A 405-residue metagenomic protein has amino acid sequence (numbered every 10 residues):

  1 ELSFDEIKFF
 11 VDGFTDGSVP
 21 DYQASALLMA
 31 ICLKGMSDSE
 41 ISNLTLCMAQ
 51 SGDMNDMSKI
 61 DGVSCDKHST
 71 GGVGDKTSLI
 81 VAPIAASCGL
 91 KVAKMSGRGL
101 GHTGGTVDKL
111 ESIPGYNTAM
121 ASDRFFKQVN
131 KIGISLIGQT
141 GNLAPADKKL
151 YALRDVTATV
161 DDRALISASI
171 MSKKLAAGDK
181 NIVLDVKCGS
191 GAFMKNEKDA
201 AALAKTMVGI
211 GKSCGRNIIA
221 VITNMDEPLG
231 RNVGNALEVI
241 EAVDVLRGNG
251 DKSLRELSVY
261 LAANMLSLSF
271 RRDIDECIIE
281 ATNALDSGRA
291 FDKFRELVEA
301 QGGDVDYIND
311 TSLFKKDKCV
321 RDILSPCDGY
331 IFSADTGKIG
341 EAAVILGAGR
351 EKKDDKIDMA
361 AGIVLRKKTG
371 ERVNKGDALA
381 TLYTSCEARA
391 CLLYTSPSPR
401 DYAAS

Functional and structural regions predicted by a protein language model:
E1-G74, R295-D304: Acidic, glycine/proline-rich low-complexity segments that act as flexible tails and inter-domain linkers
V63-A86, L90-H102: Glycine/serine-rich anion-binding loops at beta->alpha junctions that coordinate negatively charged ligand groups
I113-I132: A glycine-rich helix N-cap at a beta->alpha junction
K131-A177: Phosphate/diphosphate-binding glycine-rich loops and adjacent basic-rich segments that engage nucleotide
I210, N217-I222, E227-I357, L365 (+1 more regions): A glycine- and small/hydrophobic-rich beta-loop-beta segment that serves as a flexible "lid/hinge" or phosphate-binding
E351, V364, G370-C386: Short hydrophobic beta/alpha edge segments that flank linear recognition/processing sites
D358-G362, A380-S396: Beta-strand/loop-dominated core regions that host nucleotide or nucleotide-derived cofactor-binding catalytic loops
Y394-A404: Single conserved hydrophobic/aromatic residue that forms the stacking wall/gate of nucleotide- or nucleobase-binding
